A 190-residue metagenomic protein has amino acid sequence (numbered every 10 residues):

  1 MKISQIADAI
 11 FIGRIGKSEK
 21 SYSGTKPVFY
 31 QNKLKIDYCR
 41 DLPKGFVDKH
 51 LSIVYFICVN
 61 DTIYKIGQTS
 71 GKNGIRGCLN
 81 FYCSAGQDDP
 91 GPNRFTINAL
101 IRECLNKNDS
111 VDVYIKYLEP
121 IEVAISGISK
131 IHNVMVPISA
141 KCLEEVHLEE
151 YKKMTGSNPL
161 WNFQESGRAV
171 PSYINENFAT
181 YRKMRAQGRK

Functional and structural regions predicted by a protein language model:
M1-Y64, T69-K190: Boundary/linker segments flanking structured domains
